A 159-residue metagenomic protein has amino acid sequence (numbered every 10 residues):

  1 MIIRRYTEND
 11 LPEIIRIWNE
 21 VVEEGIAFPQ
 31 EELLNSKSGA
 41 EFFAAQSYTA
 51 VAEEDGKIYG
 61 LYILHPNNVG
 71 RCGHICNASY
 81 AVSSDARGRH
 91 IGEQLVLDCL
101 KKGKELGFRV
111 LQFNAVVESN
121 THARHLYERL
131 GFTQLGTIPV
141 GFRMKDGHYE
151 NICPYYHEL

Functional and structural regions predicted by a protein language model:
M1-I14: A short beta-loop-alpha structural element at the N-terminal edge of CoA-dependent acyl/N-acetyltransferase catalytic
E8, A27-D85, V96-L97, K102 (+1 more regions): Acetyl-CoA-dependent GNAT
R16-E32: Helix-loop element at the rim of GNAT/NAT acetyltransferase active sites that forms part of the acceptor-substrate
Y80, I138, D146-L159: Terminal substrate-recognition subdomain of acyl/acetyltransferases
R87, F113-A123, G141-D146: Conserved beta-strand-loop-alpha-helix junction that forms the acyl-donor binding cleft
H90: Conserved G/P- and acidic residue-centered "switch" motifs that form tight phosphate/ATP-binding loops in soluble
G103-V116: Conserved GNAT acetyl-CoA-binding A-motif
Y127, F132, Y155: Conserved active-site tyrosine of GNAT-family acetyltransferases
